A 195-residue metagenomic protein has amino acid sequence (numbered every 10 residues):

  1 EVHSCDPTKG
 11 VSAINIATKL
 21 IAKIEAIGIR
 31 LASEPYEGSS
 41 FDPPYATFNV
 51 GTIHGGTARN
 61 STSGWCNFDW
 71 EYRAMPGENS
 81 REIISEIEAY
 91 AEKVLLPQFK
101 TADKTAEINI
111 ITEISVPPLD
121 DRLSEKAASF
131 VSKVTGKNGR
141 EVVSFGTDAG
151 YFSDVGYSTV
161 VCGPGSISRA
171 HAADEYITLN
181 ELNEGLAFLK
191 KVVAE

Functional and structural regions predicted by a protein language model:
E1-E195: Metal-dependent amide/peptide-bond hydrolase catalytic core, centered on the "pita-bread" metallohydrolase fold
